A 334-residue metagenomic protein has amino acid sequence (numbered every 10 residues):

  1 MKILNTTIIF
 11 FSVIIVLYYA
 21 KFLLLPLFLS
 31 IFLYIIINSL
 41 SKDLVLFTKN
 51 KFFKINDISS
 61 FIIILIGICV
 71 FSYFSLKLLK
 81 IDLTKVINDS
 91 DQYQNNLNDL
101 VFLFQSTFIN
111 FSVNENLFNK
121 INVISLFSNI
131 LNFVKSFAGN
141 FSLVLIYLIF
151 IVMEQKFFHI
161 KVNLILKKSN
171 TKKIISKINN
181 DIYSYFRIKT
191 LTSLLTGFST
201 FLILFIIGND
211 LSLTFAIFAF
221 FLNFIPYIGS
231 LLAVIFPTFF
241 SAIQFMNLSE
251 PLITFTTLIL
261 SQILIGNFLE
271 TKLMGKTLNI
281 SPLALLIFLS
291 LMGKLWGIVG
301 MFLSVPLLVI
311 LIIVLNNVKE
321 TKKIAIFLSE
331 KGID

Functional and structural regions predicted by a protein language model:
M1-I81, V309, I313-N316, E320-D334: Anchoring transmembrane alpha helix of integral membrane proteins
T7-S12, V16, I58-F71, L145 (+9 more regions): Generic alpha-helical transmembrane segments of integral inner-membrane proteins, especially permease/transport modules
F22-L29, I207-I217, F245-I253, I280-L285 (+1 more regions): Membrane-water interface of transmembrane alpha-helices in multipass transporters/channels
L33-I37, L148, I217-I228, I235-A242 (+3 more regions): Hydrophobic transmembrane alpha-helices
L40-T48, S59, S72-L143, E154-F157 (+1 more regions): Juxtamembrane membrane-interface segments in integral membrane proteins
K49-I64, S112, K168-T171, L211 (+4 more regions): Membrane-interface starts of transmembrane alpha-helices
F137-F240, L248-T254: Alpha-helical transmembrane segments and their immediate interhelical loop/hinge regions in multi-pass membrane
P251-D334: Hydrophobic alpha-helical transmembrane segments of membrane transport and translocation systems, primarily multi-pass
